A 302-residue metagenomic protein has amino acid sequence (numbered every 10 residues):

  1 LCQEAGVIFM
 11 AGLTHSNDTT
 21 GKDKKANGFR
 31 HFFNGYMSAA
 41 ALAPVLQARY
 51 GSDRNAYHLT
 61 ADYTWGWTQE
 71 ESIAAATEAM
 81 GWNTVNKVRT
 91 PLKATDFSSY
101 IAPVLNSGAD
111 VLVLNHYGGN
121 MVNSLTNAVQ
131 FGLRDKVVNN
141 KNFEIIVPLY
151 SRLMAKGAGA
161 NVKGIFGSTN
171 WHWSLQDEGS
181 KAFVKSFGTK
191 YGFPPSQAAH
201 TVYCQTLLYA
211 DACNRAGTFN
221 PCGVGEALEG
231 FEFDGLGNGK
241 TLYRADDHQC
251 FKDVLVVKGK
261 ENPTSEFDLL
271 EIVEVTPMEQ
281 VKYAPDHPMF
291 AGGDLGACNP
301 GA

Functional and structural regions predicted by a protein language model:
L1-K87, K136, F143-K163: Extracytoplasmic ligand/sensor domains, especially the bilobed periplasmic-binding protein
L1-Q3, A102, A109-G132, Q205: Hydrophobic alpha-helical
T14-T19, G35-Y36, D62-G66, P91-T95 (+5 more regions): Solvent-exposed loop/turn segments at secondary-structure junctions within structured extracellular/periplasmic domains
S38-A41, W67, R89-P103, E178-G179: Structural motif
P44-R49, T95-G108, Q130: Short, well-structured alpha-helical segments in soluble
N55-T60, D135-V137, P194-H200, N220-G223 (+1 more regions): Surface-exposed patches in mature extracellular/periplasmic domains of secreted proteins
G118, W173-F231: Extracellular/periplasmic ligand-binding modules, especially the Venus flytrap/periplasmic-binding
E232-A302: Solvent-exposed, acidic/polar segments of extracytosolic/periplasmic ligand-binding ectodomains
